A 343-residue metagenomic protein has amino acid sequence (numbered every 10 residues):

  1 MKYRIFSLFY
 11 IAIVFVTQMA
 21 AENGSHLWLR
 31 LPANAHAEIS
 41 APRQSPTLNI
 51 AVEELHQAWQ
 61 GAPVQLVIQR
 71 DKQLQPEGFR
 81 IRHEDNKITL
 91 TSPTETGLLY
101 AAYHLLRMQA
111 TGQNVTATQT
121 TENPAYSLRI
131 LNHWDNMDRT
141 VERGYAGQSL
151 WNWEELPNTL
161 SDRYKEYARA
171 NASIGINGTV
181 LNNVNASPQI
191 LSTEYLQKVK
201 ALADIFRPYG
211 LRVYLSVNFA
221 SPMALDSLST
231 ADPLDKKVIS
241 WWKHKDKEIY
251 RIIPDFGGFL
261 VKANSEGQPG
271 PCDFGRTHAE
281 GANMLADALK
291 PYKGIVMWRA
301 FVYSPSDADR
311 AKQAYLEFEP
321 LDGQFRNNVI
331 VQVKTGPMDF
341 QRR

Functional and structural regions predicted by a protein language model:
M1-F9: Bacterial N-terminal signal peptides that target proteins for export
Y10-D85, P93-T96, V115-Q119: Acidic, contiguous N-terminal accessory segments
A35-I39, R129-L131, N177-T179, F259 (+2 more regions): Hydrophobic beta-strand segments of well-ordered beta-sheets in folded domains
P42, I68-Q69, S92-P93, N182-V184 (+4 more regions): Active-site-proximal beta-strand/loop segments in catalytic clefts of secreted hydrolases
P46, L90, S187-L191, Q268-D273: A generic structural signal for short coil/turn motifs at secondary-structure boundaries
A51-E54, L74-G78, H83-L260, K290: Feature activates predominantly on carbohydrate-active enzymes
H56-P63, A110-T111, A203-G210, N283-V296 (+1 more regions): Structural alpha-beta junctions
S227-R343: Catalytic-core regions of glycoside hydrolase
